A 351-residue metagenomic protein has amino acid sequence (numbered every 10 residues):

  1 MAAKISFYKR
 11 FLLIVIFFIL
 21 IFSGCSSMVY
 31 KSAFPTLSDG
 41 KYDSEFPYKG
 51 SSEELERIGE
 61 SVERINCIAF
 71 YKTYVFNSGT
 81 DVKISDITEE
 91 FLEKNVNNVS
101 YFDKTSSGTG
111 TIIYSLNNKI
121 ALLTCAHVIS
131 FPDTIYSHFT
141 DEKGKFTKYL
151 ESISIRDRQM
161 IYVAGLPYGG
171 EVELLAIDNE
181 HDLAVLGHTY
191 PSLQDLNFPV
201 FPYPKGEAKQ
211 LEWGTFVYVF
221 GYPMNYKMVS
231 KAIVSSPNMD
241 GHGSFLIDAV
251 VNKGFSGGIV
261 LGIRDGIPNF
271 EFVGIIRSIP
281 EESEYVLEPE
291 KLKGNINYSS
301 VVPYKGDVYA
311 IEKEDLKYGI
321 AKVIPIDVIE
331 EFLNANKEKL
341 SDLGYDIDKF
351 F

Functional and structural regions predicted by a protein language model:
M1-S78, I347-F351: N-terminal targeting leaders that route proteins to membranes or the secretory/organellar pathways
V29-D43, K143-F146, I153-M160, F272-F351: C-terminal cap/linker of serine protease catalytic domains
E45-E54, S61, T111, T140 (+4 more regions): Active-site substrate-binding loop(s) of clan PA
F46-S52, K94-C125: A conserved glycine-rich beta-strand in the N-terminal activation segment of trypsin-fold
I65, G110, I120, T124 (+9 more regions): Terminal peptide-recognition signature
T111, V250-I276, V286-E290: Catalytic nucleophile loop of clan PA
I113-D178: Catalytic-histidine neighborhood of serine endopeptidases, predominantly the chymotrypsin-like S1/PA family
C125-S130, G221, V273-E282: Short beta->alpha transition motifs characteristic of CBS
